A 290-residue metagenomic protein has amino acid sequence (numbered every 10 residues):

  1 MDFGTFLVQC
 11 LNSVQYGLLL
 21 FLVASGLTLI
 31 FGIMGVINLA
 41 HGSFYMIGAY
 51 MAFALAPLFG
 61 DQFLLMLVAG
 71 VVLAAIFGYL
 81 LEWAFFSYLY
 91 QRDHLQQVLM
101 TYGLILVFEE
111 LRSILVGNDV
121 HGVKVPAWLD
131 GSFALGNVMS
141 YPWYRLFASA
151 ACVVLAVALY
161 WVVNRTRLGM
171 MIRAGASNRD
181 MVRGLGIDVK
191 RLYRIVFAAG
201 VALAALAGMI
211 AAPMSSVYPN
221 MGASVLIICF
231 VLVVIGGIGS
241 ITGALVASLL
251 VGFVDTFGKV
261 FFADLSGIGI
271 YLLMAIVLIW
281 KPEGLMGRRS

Functional and structural regions predicted by a protein language model:
M1-V23, M51, Q62-M66, R92-V98 (+3 more regions): Membrane-interfacial amphipathic/re-entrant helices at transmembrane-helix boundaries
D2-L19, L159-V163, R167, Y193-V233 (+1 more regions): Inter-helical junctions in multi-pass inner-membrane proteins, predominant in energy-converting antiporter-like
T5, A84, L115, S177-G184 (+2 more regions): Cytosolic-side transmembrane-helix boundaries in multi-pass membrane proteins
L11, I33-L80, A84, M139: Membrane-embedded helix boundary and interhelical linker motif in transport proteins
Y16-G17, V138-V217, I241-V246: Helix-loop-helix "hairpin" substructures at the membrane interface of multi-pass membrane proteins
S25-A49, F63, Q91-Q97, L168-M171 (+6 more regions): Short, non-helical or kinked segments that cap or interrupt transmembrane helices
G60-L104, L111, V246-V251, K281-P282: Alpha-helical transmembrane segments within multi-pass membrane transporters and channels
Y88-L89, H94-R165, L192-I195, F257 (+3 more regions): Transmembrane helix-bundle core of multi-pass membrane transporters and related energy-transducing complexes
